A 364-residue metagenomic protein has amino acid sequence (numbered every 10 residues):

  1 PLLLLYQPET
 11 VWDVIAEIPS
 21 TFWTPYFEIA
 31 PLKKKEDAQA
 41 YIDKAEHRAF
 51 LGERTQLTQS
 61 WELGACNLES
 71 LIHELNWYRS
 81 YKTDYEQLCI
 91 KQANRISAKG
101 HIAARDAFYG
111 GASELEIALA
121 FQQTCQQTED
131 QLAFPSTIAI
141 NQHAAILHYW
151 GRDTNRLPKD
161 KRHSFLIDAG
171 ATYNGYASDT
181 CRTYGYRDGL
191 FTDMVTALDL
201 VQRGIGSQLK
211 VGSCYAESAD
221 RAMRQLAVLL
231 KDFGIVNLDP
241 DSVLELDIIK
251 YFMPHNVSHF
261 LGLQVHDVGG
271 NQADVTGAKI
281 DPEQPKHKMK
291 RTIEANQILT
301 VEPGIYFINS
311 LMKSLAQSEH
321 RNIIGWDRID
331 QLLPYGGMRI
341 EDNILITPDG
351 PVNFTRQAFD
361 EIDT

Functional and structural regions predicted by a protein language model:
P1-T364: Active-site neighborhoods and metal-handling regions in enzymes and metal-associated proteins
